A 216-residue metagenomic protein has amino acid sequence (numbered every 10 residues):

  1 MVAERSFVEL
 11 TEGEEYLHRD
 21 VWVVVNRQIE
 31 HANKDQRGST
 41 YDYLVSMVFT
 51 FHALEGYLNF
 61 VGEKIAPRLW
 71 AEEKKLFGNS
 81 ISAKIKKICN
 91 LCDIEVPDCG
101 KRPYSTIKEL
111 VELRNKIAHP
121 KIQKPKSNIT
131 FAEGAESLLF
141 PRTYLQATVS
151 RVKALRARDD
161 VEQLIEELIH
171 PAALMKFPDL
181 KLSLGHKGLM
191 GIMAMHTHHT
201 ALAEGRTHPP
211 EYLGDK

Functional and structural regions predicted by a protein language model:
M1-L44, M190-G214: Charged alpha-helical initiation segments
E12, G56-E109, H119-P120: Short non-catalytic regulatory patches outside canonical folded cores
G13, G38-D42, S46, C99-R102 (+1 more regions): Non-transmembrane, amphipathic alpha-helical segments
Y16, D20, L76-N79, A83 (+2 more regions): Alpha-helix boundary/N-cap detector
Q28-Q36, K64, I117, K121-K124 (+1 more regions): Secondary-structure edge/capping motif, primarily at the C-terminal ends of alpha-helices and the immediately following
T40-E63: Short, hydrophobic, well-ordered secondary-structure elements
H52, G56, E109-H119, M195-H198: Alpha-helical scaffold segments in carbohydrate-active enzymes
P97-M190, Y212-D215: Charge-enriched, short contiguous segments at helix-coil
